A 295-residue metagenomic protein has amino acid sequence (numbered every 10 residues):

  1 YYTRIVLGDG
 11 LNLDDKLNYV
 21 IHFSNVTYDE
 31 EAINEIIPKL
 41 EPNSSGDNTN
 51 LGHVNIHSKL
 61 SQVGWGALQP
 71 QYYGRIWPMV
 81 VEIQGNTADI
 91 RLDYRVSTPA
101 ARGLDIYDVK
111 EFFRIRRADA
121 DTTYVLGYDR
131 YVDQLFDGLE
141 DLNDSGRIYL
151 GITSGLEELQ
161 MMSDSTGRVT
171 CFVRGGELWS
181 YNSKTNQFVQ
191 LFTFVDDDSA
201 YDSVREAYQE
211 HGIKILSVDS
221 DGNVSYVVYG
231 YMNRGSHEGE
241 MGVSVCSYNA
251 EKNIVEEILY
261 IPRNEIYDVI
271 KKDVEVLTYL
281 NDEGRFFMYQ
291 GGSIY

Functional and structural regions predicted by a protein language model:
Y1-Q69, G146-F188, V195-S199, E206-H211 (+4 more regions): Core segments of small alpha/beta cavity-forming domains
Y2-R4, V80, D89-D93, F112-R114 (+5 more regions): Ordered hydrophobic segments in well-structured contexts
V6-G8, Q84, R91-D93, R116-A118 (+3 more regions): A structural detector for beta-sheet-dominated domains
K59-G103, E210-V224, E275: Surface-exposed, charged secondary-structure patches
T87-T122, D129, Q134: Exposed beta-sheet edge and beta->alpha loop/turn motif
L126-D137, P262-E265: Short, solvent-exposed aromatic-acidic interface loops
Q134-I148, V189: Extended, noncatalytic alpha-helical scaffold/tether regions
